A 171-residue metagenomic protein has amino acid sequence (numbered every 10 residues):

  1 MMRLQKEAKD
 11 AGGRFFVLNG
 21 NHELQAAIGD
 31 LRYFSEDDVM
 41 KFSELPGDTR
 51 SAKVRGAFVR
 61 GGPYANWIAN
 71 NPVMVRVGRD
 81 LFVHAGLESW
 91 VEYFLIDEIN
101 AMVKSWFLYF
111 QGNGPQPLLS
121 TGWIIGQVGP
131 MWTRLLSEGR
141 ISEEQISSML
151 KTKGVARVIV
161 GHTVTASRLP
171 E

Functional and structural regions predicted by a protein language model:
M1-E171: Feature recognizes metal-dependent phosphohydrolase scaffolds
